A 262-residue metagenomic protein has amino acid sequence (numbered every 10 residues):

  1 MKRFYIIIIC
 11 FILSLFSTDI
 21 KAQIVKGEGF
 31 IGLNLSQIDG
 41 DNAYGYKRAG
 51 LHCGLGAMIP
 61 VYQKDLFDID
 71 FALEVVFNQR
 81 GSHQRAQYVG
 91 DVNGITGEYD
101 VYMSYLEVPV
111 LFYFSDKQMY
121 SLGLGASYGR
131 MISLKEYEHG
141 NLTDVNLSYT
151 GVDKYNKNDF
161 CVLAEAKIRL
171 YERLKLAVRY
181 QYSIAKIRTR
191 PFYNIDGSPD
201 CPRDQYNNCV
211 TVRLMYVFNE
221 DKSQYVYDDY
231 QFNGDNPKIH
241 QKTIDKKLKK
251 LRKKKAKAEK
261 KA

Functional and structural regions predicted by a protein language model:
I7-L15: Bacterial N-terminal signal peptides
F16-A22: Sec/Tat signal peptide C-region and signal peptidase I cleavage site
A22-Y62, M215-D229, K249: Short glycine/proline- and aromatic-enriched beta-strand/turn motifs that initiate or cap beta-hairpins
Q23-V25, K47-C53, Y102-L106, N156-V162 (+1 more regions): Residues that define the transmembrane beta-barrel architecture of outer-membrane proteins
G29-L33, C53-I59, V75-F77, L106-D116 (+4 more regions): Residues on the lipid-exposed face of transmembrane beta-strands in outer-membrane beta-barrel proteins
F30, I168-R173, D204-A262: Outer-membrane beta-barrel "beta-signal"
I38-Y44, Q79-S104, I132-N158, I187-Q205 (+1 more regions): Flexible, solvent-exposed loop segments that connect beta-strands
Q63-I69, Q118-L122, I168, E172-V178 (+1 more regions): Repeated loop/turn-to-beta-strand initiation elements of outer-membrane beta-barrel proteins
